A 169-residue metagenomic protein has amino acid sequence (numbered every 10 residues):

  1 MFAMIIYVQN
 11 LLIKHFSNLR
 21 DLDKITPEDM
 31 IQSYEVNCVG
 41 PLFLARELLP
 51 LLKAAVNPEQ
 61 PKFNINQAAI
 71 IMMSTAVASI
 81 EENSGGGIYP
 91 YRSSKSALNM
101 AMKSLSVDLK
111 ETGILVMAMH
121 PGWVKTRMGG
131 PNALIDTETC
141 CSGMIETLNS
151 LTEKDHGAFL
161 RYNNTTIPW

Functional and structural regions predicted by a protein language model:
M1-Q9, N18, E153: A glycine-rich helix->loop->beta "capping" turn within Rossmann-like NAD(P)(H)-dependent oxidoreductase domains
M4-I6, N66-A69, I114, D155-A158: Residue-level recognition of the N-termini of beta-strands and the immediately preceding loop/turn
V8, I71, V116-M119, G129: Hydrophobic structural elements of the Rossmann-like NAD(P)H-binding subdomain that define the short-chain
I13-V39, L49-K110: Catalytic loop of short-chain dehydrogenase/reductase
A45, M102, C141-M144: Short-chain dehydrogenase/reductase
N99, S106-M119, V124, K154-F159: Conserved Rossmann-fold SDR core element
A118-P121, G130-W169: C-terminal helical subdomain
